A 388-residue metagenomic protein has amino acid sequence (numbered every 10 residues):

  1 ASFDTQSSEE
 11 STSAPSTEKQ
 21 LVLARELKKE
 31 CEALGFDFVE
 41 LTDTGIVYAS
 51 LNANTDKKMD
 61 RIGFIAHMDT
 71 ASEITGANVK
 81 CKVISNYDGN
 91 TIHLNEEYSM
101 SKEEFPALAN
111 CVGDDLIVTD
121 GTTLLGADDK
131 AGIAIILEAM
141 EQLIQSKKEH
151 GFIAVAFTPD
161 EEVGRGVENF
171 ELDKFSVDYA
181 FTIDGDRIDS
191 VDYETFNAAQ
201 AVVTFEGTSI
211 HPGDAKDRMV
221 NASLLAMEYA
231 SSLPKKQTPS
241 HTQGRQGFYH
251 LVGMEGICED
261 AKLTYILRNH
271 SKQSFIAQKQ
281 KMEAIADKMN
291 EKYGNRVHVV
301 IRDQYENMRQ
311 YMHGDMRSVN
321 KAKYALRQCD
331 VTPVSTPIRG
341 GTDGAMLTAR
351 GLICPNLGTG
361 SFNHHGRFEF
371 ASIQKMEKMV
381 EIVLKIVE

Functional and structural regions predicted by a protein language model:
A1-E18, V118, F362-G366: N-terminal capping segment at the start of a domain
T12-M59, G63-D69: A non-catalytic alpha/beta surface segment that caps or lines the substrate-entry region of metallo-dependent hydrolase
V22, V220-P239, Q273-I285, K321-Y324 (+2 more regions): His/Asp/Glu-rich mid-to-C-terminal helical/loop segments that flank catalytic regions of hydrolases
F38-D43, G253-M254, T336-P337: Short beta-strand
K57-F152, F157, V177, K378: Active-site metal-coordination/substrate-binding segment of hydrolases, especially metallo-dependent peptidases
I92, D114-A127, P159-E283, D287 (+2 more regions): Midchain, well-structured core segments that form catalytic/ion-binding scaffolds
V118-A127, T332-T336, G366-R367: Short pre-catalytic strand/loop immediately N-terminal to key active-site residues, enriched for Gly-Thr
L224-H241, F248-H250, R296-V297, N307-C354 (+1 more regions): Active-site-adjacent substrate-binding region of metalloamidase/peptidase-like peptide-processing proteins
